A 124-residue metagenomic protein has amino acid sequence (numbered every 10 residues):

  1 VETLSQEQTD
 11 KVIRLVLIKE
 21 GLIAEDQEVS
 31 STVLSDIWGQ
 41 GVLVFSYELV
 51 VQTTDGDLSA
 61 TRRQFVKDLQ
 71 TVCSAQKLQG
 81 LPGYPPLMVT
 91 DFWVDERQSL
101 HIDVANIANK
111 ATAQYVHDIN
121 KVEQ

Functional and structural regions predicted by a protein language model:
V1-T54, A60-V66: N-terminal topogenic membrane-targeting module
L58-Q124: Cytosol-/stroma-facing membrane-proximal "stalk/adaptor" domains immediately downstream of transmembrane anchors
